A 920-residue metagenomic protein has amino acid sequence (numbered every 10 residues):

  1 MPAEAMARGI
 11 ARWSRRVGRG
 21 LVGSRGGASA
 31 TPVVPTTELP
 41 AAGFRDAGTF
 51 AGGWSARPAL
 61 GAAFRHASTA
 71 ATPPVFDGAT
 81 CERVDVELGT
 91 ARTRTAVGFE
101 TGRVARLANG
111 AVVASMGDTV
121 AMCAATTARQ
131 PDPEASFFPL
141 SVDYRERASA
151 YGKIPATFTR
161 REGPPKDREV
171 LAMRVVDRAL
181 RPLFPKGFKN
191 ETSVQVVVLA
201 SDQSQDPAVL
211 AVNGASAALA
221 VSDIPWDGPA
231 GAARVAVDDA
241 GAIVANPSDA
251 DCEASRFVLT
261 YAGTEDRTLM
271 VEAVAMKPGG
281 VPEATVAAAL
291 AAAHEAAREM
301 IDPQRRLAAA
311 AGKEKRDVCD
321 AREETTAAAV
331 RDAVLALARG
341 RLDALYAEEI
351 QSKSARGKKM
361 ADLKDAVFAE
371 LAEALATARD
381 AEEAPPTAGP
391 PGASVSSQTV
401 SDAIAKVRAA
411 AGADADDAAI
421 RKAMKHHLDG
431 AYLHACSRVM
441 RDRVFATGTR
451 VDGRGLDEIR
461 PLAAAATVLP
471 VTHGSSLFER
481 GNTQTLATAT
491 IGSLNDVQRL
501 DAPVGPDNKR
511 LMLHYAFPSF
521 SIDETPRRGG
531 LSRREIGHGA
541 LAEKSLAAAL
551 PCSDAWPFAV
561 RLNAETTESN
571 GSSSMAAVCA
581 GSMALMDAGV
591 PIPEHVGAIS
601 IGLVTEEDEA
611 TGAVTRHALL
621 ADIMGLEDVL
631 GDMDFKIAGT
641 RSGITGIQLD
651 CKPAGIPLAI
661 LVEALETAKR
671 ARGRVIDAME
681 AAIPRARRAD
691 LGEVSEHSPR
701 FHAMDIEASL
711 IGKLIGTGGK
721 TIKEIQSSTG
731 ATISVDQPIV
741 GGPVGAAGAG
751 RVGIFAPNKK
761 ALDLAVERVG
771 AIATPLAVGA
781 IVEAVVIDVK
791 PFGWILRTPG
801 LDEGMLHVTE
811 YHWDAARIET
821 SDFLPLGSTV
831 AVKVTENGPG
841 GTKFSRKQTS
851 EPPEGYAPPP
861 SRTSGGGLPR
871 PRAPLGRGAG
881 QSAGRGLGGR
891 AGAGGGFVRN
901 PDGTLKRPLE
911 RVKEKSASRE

Functional and structural regions predicted by a protein language model:
M1-D77: N-terminal mitochondrial targeting presequence
S68-A128, R316-G505, P699-K713, T721 (+1 more regions): Extended amphipathic alpha-helical scaffolds
A70-C319: Long, basic N-terminal domains or extensions that often function in RNA/ssDNA interaction or organelle/cellular
A108-Q205, E265, V286, V468 (+2 more regions): Glycine-rich, flexible beta-strand/loop modules in the N-terminal catalytic cores of phosphate-handling
G110-V113, V120, Q205-I224, A465-A489 (+2 more regions): Conserved phosphate/anionic-ligand binding catalytic regions in large, soluble enzymes, centered on
D223-Q351, L585-G692: Mobile "lid/hinge" segments at catalytic clefts and subdomain interfaces of large enzymes
A311, V318-R322, R674-D705, D763-E783: Long, charged amphipathic helices and adjacent flexible linkers at domain junctions
H697-P699, I706-E920: Single-stranded RNA-binding regions, centering on S1/OB-family and related RNA-binding modules
